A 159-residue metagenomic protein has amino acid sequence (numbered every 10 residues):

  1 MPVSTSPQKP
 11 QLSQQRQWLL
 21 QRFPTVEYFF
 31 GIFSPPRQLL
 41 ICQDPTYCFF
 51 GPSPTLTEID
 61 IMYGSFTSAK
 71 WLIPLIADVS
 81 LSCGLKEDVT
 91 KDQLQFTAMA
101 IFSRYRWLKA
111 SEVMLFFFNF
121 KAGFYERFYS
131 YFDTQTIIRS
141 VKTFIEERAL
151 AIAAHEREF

Functional and structural regions predicted by a protein language model:
M1-F159: Charged interaction scaffolds used for protein-protein
